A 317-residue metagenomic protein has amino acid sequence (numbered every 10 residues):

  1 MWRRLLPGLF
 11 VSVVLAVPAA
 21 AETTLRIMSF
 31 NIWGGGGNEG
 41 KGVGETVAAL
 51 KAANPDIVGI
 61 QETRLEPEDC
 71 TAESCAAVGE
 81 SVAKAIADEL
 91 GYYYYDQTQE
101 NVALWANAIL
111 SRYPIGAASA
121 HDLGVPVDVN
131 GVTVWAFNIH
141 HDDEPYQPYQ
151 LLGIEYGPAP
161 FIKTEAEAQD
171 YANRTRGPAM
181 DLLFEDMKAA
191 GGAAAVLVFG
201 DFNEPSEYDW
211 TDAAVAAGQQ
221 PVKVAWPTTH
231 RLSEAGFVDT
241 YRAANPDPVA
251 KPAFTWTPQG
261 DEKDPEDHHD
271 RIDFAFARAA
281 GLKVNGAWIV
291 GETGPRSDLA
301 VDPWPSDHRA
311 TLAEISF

Functional and structural regions predicted by a protein language model:
R3-L6, F10, V14-E89, Q99-L104 (+2 more regions): N-terminal, active-site-proximal structural segment of metallo-dependent hydrolase catalytic domains
L25-I32, T46-A76, L110, A136-I139 (+5 more regions): Active-site beta-strand/loop signature of hydrolases that rely on acidic residues for catalysis
G36-V43, C75-G79, A103, N173-M180 (+3 more regions): Solvent-exposed, acidic/flexible segments
E39, Q61-L151, G286-V290: Structured beta-strand-rich core segments of catalytic domains in phosphoester-bond hydrolases
E39-T46, Y94-D96, A120, D181 (+2 more regions): N-terminal post-signal-peptidase region of extra-cytosolic proteins
E45-T46, S74-V78, V82, G153-E155 (+2 more regions): Glycine-rich, phosphate-binding/catalytic loops in enzymes
S119-H121, P126-D128, D186-V196, N203-F317: Metal-dependent phosphoester-hydrolase catalytic domains
P148-N173, A213: A solvent-exposed, charged loop/short amphipathic helix patch at secondary-structure junctions
